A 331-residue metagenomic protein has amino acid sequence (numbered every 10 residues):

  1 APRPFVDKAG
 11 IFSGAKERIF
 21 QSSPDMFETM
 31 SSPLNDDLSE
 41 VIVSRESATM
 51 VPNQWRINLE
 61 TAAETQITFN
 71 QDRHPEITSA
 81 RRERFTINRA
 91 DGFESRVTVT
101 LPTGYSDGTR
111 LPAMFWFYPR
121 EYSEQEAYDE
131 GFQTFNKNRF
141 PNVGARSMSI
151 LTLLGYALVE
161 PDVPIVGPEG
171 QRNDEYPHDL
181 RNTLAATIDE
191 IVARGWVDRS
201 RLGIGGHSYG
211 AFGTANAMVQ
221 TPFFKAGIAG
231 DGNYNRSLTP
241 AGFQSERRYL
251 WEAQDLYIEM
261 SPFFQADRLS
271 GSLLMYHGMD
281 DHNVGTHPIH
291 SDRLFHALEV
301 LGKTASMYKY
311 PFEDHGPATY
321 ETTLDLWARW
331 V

Functional and structural regions predicted by a protein language model:
R3-T109, R146-S149, L153, E190: Non-catalytic accessory segments flanking enzyme active sites
Q21, F69, R89, P119 (+3 more regions): Active-site donor-binding loop signature of nucleotide-sugar glycosyltransferases
P24, T49, A62, D72-P75 (+7 more regions): Surface-exposed, flexible loop/turn segments at secondary-structure boundaries
V41, M114, G227-A229: Short, well-ordered beta-strand core segments
E46, L59, P119-R120, H207 (+1 more regions): Flexible loop residues that form catalytic and substrate-binding hotspots at small-molecule/glycan-binding clefts
T100, W116-F117, G205, Y276: Short hydrophobic segments within beta-strands
G108-E121: Short beta-strand element of the alpha/beta-hydrolase
E126, E130-V331: Active-site-proximal cap/loop segments of hydrolase catalytic domains
